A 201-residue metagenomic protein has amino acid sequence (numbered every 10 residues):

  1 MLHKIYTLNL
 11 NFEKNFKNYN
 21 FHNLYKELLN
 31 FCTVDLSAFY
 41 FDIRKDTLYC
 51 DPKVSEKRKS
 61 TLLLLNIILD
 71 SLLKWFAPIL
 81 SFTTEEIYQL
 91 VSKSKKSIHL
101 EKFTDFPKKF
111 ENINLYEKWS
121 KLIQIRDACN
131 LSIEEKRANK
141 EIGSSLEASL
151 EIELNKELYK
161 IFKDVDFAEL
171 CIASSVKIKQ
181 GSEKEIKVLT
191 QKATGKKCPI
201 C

Functional and structural regions predicted by a protein language model:
M1-E13, F41-S132, N139-L154, K177-V188: Acidic, turn-prone loop/beta-hairpin segments
F16-N23: Short helix-adjacent coil turns
Y25, L29: Aromatic-lined ligand-binding clefts that engage carbohydrates, nucleic acids, or primary amines
C32-T33: Hydrophobic residues within the alpha-helices of tandem HEAT/HEAT-like
D164-I178: A glycine-rich helix N-cap at a beta->alpha junction
K187-G195: Short, flexible, mixed-charge glycine/proline-rich loop motifs that serve as phosphate/nucleic-acid-contacting
C198-C201: Short cysteine-rich clusters marking metal-coordination/redox-active sites
